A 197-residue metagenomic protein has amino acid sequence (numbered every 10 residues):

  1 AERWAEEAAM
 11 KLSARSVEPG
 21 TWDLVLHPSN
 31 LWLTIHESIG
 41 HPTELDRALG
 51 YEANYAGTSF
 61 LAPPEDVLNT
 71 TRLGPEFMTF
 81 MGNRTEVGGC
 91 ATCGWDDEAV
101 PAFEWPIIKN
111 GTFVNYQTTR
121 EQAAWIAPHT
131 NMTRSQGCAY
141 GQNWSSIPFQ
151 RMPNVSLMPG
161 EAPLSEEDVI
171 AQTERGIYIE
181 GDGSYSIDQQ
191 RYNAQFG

Functional and structural regions predicted by a protein language model:
A1-R47, N115: Internal alpha/beta scaffold segment
L45-T58: Mature, solvent-exposed C-terminal subdomains and processed small-chain segments of exported/organellar
A56-G197: Dual-mode signal for accessory low-complexity, basic/Gly-rich regions
